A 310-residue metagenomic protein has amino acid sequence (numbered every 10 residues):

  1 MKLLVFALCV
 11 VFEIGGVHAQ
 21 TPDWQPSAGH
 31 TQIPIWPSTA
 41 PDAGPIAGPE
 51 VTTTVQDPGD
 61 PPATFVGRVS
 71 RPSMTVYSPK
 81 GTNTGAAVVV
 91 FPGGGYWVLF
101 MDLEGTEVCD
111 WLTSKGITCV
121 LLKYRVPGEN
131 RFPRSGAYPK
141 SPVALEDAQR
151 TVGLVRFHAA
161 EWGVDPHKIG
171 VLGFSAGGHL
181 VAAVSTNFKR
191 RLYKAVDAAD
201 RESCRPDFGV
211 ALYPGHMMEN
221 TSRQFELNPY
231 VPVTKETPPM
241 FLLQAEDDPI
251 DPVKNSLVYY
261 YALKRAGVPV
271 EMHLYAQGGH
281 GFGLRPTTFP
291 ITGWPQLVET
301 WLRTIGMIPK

Functional and structural regions predicted by a protein language model:
W36-S38, M74-N83, W162, Y230-T234: Short beta-strand-to-loop junctions in surface cap/lid or active-site-entrance loops
T84-G93: Short beta-strand element of the alpha/beta-hydrolase
P92-W97, E246: Active-site glycine-rich loops that stabilize anionic/oxyanionic intermediates across multiple enzyme folds
F100-M101, E107-V108, L122-D165, P286-I291: Catalytic nucleophile-loop/oxyanion-hole region of alpha/beta-hydrolase and closely related hydrolase-like folds
E146-K235: Primarily recognizes the serine-hydrolase "nucleophile elbow" in alpha/beta-hydrolase and SGNH/GDSL folds
L242-Q244, D248: Short beta-strand/loop motif that positions the catalytic acidic residue of the alpha/beta-hydrolase fold
P249-N255: Conserved alpha/beta-hydrolase "acid-adjacent" motif
L257-K310: C-terminal catalytic histidine-bearing segment of alpha/beta-hydrolase fold enzymes
